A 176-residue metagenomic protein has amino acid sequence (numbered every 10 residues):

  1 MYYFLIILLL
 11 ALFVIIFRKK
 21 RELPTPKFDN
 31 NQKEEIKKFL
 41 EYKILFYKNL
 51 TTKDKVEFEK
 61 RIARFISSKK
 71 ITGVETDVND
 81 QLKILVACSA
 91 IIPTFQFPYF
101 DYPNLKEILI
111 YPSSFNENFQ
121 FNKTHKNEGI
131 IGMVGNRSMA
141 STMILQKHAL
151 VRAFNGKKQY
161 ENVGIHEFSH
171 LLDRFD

Functional and structural regions predicted by a protein language model:
M1-D29: N-terminal signal-anchor transmembrane alpha helix of single-pass membrane proteins, serving as the membrane-anchoring
K19-D80: N-terminal topogenic membrane-targeting module
T51, Q159-F175: Active-site recognition of the HExxH zinc-binding catalytic motif
E57, Q81, N155, Q159-V163: Short, well-structured alpha-helical interface segments that form or flank functional binding sites
I66-K69, L172-D176: A generic secondary-structure signal for well-formed alpha-helical elements
K70-I144, R152-F154: Auxiliary, metal-adjacent structural segments of Zn-dependent hydrolase domains
